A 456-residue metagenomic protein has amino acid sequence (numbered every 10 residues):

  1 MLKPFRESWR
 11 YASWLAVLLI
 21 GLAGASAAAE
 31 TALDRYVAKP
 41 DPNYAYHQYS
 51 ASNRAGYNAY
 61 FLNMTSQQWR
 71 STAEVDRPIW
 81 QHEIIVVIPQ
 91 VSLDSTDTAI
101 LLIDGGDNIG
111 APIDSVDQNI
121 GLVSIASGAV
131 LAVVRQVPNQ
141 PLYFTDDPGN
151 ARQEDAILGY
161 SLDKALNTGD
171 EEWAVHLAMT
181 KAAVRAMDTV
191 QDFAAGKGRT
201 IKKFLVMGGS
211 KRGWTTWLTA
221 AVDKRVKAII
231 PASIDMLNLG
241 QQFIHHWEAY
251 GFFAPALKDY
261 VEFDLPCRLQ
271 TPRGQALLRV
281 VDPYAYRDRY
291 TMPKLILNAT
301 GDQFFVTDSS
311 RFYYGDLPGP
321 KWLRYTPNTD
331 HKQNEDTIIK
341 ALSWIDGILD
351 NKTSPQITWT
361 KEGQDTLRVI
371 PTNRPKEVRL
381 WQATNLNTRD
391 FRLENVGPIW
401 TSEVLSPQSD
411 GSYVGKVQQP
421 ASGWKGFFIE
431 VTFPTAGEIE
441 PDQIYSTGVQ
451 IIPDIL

Functional and structural regions predicted by a protein language model:
D41-S92, V134, E171, H176: N-terminal cap/lid segment of alpha/beta-hydrolase-fold proteins
E83, T96-G106: Short beta-strand element of the alpha/beta-hydrolase
D107-G110, L131-V184, M236-A249: Cap/lid segment of the alpha/beta-hydrolase catalytic domain
D114-A132: Short amphipathic alpha-helix adjacent to the substrate-entry channel of hydrolases
A165-S210, V226: Gly/Ser-rich "nucleophile elbow"/oxyanion-hole loop immediately N-terminal to the catalytic nucleophile in hydrolases
L218-C267, R324-P327, K332-I339: Hydrolase active-site cap/lid region
Y290, I296-N298: Short beta-strand/loop motif that positions the catalytic acidic residue of the alpha/beta-hydrolase fold
S343-Q382, T401-S409: Surface beta-strand/loop "capping" patches
